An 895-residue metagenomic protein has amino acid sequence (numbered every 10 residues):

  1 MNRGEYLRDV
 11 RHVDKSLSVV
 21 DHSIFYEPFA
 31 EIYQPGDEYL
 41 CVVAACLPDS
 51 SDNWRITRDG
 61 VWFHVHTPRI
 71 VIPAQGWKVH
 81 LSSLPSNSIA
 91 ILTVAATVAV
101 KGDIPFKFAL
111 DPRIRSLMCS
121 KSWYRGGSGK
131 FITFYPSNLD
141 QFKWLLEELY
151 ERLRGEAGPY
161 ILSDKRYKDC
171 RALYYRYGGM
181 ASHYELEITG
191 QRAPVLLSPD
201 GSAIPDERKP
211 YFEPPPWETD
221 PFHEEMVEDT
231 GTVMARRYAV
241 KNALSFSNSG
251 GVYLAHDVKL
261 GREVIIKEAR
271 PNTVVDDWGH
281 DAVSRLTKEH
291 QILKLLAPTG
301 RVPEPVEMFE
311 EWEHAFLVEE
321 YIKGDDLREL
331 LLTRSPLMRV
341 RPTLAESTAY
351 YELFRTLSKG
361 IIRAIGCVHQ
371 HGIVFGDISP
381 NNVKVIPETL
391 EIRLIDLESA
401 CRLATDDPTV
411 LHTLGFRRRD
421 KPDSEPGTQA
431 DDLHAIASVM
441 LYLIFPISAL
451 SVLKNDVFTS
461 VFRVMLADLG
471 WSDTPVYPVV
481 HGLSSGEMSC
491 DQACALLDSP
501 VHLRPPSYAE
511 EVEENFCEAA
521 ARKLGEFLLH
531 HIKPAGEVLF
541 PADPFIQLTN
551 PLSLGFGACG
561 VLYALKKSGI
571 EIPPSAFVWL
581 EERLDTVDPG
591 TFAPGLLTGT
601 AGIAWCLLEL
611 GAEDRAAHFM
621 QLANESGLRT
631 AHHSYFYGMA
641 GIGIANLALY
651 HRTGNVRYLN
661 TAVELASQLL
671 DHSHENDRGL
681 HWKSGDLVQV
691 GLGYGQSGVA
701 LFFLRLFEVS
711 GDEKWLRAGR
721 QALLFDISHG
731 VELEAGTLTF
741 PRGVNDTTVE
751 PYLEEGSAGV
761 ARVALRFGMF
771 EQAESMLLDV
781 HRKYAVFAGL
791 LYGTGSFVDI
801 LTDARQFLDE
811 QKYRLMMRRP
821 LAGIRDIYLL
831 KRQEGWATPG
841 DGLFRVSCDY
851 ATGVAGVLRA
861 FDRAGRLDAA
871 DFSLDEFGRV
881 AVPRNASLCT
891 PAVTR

Functional and structural regions predicted by a protein language model:
H12-P35, T189-K241: Juxta-kinase regulatory segment immediately upstream of eukaryotic protein kinase catalytic domains
A74-P85, A239-A243, N248-Q291: ATP-binding glycine-rich loop module of kinase domains
E156, V501-P534, V538, R705 (+6 more regions): Terminal, non-catalytic domain-edge segments
E304-A315: Short beta-strand micro-motifs within the conserved protein kinase catalytic domain, predominantly in the N-lobe
E313-D326: Conserved short submotifs of the Hanks-type protein kinase catalytic core that shape the nucleotide-binding pocket
L357-S358: Activation segment signature within eukaryotic-like protein kinase domains
I365, H369-V385: Catalytic-loop of the protein kinase fold
S399-M465: C-lobe/activation-segment region of protein kinase-like
